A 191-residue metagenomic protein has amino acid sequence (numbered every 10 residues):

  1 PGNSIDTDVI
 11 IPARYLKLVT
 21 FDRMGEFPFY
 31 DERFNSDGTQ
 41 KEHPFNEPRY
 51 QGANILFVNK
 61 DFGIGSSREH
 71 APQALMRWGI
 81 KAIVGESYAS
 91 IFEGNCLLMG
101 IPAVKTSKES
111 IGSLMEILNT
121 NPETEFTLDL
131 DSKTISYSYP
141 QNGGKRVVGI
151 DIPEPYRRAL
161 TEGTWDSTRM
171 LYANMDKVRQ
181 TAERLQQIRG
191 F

Functional and structural regions predicted by a protein language model:
P1-F191: Fe-S-dependent hydro-lyases/dehydratases of central metabolism
